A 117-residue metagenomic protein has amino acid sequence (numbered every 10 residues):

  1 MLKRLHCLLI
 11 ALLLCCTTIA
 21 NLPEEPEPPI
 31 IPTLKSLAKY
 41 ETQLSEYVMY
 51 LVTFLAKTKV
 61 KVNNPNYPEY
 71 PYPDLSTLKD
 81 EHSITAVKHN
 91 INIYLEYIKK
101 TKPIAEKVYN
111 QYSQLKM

Functional and structural regions predicted by a protein language model:
M1-N21: Classical Sec-dependent N-terminal signal peptides that target proteins to the secretory pathway
L14, K35, V52, A56 (+4 more regions): N-terminal regions of proteins, emphasizing targeting and processing segments when present
C15-T17, A56, I98-K99, A105: A detector of low-complexity, intrinsically disordered, Ser/Thr/Gly/Pro/Ala-rich segments
T18-E24, N63, I98: Residue-level detector of alpha-helical hydrophobic segments embedded in or interacting with membranes
I19-L55: Immediate post-signal-peptide N-terminus of mature secreted/exported proteins
T42-T77: N-terminal, post-signal-peptide region of Sec/Tat-exported proteins
N66-M117: Compact alpha-helical subdomains of small soluble proteins
